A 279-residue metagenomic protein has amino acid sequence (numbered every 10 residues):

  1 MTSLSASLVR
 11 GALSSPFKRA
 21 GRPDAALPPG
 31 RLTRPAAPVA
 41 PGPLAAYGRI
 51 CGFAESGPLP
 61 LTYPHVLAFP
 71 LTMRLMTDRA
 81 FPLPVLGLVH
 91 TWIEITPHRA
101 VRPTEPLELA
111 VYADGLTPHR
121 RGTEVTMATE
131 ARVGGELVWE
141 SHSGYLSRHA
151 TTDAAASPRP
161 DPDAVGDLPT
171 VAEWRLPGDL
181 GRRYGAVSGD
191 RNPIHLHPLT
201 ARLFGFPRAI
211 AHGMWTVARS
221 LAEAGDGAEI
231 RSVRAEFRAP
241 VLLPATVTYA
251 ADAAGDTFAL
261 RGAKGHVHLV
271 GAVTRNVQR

Functional and structural regions predicted by a protein language model:
M1-R22, L27, P70-M73, T91-L176 (+2 more regions): HotDog/MaoC-like acyl-thioester-processing domains
M1-W92, T152-G227: Hot-dog-fold acyl-thioester-processing enzymes
I194, L199-T248, D252-A254, L260-V270: Catalytic-pocket segment enriched in acidic/His residues
